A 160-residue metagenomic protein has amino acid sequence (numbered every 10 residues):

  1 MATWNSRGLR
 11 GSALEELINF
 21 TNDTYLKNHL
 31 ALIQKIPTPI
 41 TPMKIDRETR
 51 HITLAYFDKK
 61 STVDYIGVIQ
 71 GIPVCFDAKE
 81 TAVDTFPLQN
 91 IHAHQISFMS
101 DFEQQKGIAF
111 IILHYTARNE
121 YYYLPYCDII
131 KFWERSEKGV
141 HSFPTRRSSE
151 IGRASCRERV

Functional and structural regions predicted by a protein language model:
M1-Y56: Acidic-basic catalytic patches of nuclease active cores, encompassing PD-(D/E)XK and other metal-cofactor nuclease
P42-M43, A82-F86, N119: Short, solvent-exposed loop/turn segments at secondary-structure junctions
D58-T62, I69-P73, Q104-K106: Short connector loops at helix/strand junctions that flank enzyme active sites, especially segments positioning acidic
Y65-V83: Conserved catalytic cores of phosphodiester-cleaving nucleases, focusing on short active-site segments
K79-F98, F102-Q105: Mg2+/Mn2+-dependent nuclease catalytic core
S100-I130: Nucleic-acid nuclease catalytic cores
P125-S142: Short, electropositive alpha-helical surface patch
F143-S148, E158-V160: Short, small-residue-biased leader/transition segments that mark boundaries at the very start of proteins
